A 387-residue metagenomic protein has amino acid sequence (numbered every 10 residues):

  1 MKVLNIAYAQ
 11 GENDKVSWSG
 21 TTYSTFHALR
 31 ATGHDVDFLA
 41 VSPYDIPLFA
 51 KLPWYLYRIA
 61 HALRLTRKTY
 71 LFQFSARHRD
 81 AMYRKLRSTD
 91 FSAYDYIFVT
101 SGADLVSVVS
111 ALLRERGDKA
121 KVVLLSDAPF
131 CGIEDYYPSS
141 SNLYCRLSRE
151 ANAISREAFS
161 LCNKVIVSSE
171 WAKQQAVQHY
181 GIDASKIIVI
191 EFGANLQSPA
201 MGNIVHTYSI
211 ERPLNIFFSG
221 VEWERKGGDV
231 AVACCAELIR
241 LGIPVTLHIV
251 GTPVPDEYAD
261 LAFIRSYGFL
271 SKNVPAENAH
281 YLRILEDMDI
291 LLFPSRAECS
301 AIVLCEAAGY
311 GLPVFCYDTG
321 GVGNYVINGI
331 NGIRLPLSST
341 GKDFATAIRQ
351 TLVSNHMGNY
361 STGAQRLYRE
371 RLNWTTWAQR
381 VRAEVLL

Functional and structural regions predicted by a protein language model:
F130, Y144-V165: Membrane-proximal helix-turn-helix segments that form the acceptor-binding/catalytic region of lipid-linked
W171, G193: Carbohydrate-associated surface elements
V205-K226, V232-E237, L247: Conserved donor-binding/catalytic core segment of Leloir-type glycosyltransferases
G251-I284, I290: Nucleotide-activated donor-binding/catalytic signature segment of Leloir-type glycosyltransferases, i.e., the conserved
R296: Aromatic "clamp/platform" in nucleotide-sugar-dependent glycosyltransferases that forms part of the donor/acceptor
L304, P313-C316, V326: Short hydrophobic beta-strand element within catalytic cores of glycosyltransferases and related nucleotide-activated
G323-R349: Change "using UDP/GDP/dTDP sugars" to "using nucleotide sugars
H356-R371: A short, well-ordered alpha-helix in the C-terminal region of glycosyltransferases
